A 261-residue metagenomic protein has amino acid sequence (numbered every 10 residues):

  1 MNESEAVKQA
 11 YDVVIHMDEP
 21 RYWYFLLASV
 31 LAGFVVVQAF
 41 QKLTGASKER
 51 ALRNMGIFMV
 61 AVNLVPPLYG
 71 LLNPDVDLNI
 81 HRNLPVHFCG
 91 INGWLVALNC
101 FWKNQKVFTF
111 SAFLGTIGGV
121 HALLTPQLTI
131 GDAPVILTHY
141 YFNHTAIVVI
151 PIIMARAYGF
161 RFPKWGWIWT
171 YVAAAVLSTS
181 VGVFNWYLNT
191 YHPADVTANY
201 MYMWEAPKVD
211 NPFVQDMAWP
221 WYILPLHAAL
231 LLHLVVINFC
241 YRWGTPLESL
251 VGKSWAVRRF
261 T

Functional and structural regions predicted by a protein language model:
D12-V30, W167-Y171, A175, L188 (+1 more regions): Membrane-interface transmembrane-helix boundary segments in multi-pass integral membrane proteins
Y22-A28, D77-C89, T109-A112: Structural signature of hydrophobic alpha-helical transmembrane segments
A32-Q38, V96, I147-W167, S178-T179: Alpha-helical transmembrane segments in multipass membrane proteins, preferentially the mid-helix core
F40-R53, F101-V107, A157-I168: Membrane-interface helix-boundary motifs at transmembrane edges
K48-C100: A glycine-rich, hydrophobic loop/mini-helix early in the fold
M59-L68, G115-P126, A174-V183: Aromatic-anchored segments of alpha-helical transmembrane domains
L71-I80, F101-K106, P126-H139: Membrane-interface helix caps and helix-loop-helix hairpins in membrane proteins
L84-P85, T138-V149: Membrane-interface loop-to-helix entry segments
